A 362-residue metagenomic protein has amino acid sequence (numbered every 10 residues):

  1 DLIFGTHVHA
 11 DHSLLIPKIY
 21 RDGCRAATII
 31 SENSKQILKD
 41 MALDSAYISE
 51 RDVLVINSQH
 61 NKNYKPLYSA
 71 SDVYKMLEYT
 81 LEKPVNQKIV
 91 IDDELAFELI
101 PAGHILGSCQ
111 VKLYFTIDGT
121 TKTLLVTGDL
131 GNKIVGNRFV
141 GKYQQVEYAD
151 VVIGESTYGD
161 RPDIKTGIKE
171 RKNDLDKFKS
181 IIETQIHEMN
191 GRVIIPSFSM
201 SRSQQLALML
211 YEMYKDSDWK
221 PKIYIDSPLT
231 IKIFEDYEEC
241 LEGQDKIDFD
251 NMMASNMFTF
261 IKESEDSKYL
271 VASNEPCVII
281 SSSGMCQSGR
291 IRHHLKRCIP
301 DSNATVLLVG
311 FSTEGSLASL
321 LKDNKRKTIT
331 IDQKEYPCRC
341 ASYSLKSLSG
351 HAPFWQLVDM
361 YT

Functional and structural regions predicted by a protein language model:
D1-F4, H9-S13, I19-D218, K222: His/Asp/Glu-rich metal-coordinating catalytic cores of metallo-dependent phosphodiesterases/hydrolases acting on
I3, T123, S156-P162, A254 (+2 more regions): Short, basic, glycine/proline-bearing loop/turn elements
H9, R171-L175, T259-F260, G284 (+2 more regions): A conditional alpha-helix N-cap/helix-loop micro-motif detector
L95-L99, D236-Q244, L357-Y361: Short, surface-exposed amphipathic charged segments that create phosphate/polyanion-binding patches used for binding
D118, Y143-V146, L270-S273, C298-P300 (+1 more regions): Solvent-exposed alpha-helices and their adjacent loops that cap or buttress functional pockets in soluble metabolic
K142-D160, Q244-F249, L308, E314-C340: Metal-dependent catalytic core segments for phosphate chemistry
F178-S319, I329-T330: Hard-cation-handling environments
I329-M360: Generic long, charged, amphipathic alpha-helical segments
